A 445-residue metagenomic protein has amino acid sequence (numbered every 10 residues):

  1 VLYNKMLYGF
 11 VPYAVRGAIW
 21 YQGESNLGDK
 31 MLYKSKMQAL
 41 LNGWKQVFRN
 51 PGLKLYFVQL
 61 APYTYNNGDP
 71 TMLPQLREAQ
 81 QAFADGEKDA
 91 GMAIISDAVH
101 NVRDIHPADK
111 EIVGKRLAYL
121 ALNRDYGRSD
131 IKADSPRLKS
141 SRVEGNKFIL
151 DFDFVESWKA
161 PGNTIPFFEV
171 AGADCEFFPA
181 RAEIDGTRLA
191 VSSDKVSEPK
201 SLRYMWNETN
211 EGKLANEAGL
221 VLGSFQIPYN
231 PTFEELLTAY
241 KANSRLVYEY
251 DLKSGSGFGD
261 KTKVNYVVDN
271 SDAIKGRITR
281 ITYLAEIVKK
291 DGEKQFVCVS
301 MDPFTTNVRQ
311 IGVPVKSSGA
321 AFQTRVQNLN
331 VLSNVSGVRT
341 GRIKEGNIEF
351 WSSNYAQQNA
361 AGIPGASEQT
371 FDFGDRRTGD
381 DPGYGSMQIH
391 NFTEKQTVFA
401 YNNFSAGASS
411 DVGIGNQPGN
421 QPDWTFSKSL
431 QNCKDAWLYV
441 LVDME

Functional and structural regions predicted by a protein language model:
V1-T232: Cell-envelope and extracellular/periplasmic
T232-E445: Mature extracellular or lumenal effector domains of secreted proteins and single-pass membrane receptors/adhesion
